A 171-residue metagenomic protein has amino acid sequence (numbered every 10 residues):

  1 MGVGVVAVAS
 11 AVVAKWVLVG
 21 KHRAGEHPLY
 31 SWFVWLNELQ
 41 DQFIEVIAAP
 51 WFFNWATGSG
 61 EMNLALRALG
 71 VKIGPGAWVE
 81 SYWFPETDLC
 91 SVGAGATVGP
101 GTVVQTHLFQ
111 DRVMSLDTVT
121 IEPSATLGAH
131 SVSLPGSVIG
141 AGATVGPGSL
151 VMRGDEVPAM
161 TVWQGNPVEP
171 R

Functional and structural regions predicted by a protein language model:
M1-L69, M160-R171: Terminal amphipathic alpha-helical/low-complexity segments used for targeting or macromolecular assembly
A24, T97-R171: Glycine-rich hexapeptide-repeat left-handed beta-helix
F33-Q42, V46, P50, N63-L64 (+8 more regions): Feature representing long, continuous alpha-helical segments
G74, W78-V79, T87-Q105: Soluble cytosolic regulatory domains appended to membrane proteins
W83: Conserved SAM-binding loop
